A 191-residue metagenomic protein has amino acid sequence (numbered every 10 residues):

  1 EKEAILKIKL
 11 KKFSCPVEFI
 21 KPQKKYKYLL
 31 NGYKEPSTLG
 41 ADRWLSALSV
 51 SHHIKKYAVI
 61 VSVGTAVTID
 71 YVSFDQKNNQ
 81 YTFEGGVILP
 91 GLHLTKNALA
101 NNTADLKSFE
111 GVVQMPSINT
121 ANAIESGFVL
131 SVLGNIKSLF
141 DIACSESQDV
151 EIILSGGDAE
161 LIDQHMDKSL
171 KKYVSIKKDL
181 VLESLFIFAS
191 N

Functional and structural regions predicted by a protein language model:
E1-V59, N78-N191: Nucleotide/phosphate-binding catalytic cleft detector across ATP-hydrolyzing and phosphate-transferring enzymes
I60-V61, A66-S73: Short beta-strand scaffold segments in enzyme catalytic cores
